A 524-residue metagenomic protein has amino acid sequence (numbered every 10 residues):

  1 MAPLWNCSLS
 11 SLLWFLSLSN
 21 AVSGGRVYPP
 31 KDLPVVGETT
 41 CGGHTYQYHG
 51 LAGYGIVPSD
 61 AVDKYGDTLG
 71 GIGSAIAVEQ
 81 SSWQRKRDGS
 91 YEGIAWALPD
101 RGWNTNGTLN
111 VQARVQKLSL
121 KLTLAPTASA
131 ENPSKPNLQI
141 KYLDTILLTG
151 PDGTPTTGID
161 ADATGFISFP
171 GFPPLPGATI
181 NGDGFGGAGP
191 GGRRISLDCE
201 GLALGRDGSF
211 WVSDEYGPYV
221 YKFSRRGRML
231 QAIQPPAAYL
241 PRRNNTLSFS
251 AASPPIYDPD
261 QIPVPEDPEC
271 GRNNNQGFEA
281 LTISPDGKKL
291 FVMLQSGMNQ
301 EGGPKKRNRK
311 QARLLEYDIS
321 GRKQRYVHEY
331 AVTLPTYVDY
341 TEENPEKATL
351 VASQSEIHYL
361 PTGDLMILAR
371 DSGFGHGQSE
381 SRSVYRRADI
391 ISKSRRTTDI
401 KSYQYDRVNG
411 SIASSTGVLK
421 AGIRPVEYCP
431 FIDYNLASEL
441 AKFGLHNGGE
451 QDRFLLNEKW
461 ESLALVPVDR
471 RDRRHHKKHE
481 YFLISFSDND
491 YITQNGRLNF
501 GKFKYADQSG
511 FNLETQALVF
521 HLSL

Functional and structural regions predicted by a protein language model:
M1-G24: Fungal secretory targeting signals
V22-L524: Sequence/structural signature of beta-propeller domains
